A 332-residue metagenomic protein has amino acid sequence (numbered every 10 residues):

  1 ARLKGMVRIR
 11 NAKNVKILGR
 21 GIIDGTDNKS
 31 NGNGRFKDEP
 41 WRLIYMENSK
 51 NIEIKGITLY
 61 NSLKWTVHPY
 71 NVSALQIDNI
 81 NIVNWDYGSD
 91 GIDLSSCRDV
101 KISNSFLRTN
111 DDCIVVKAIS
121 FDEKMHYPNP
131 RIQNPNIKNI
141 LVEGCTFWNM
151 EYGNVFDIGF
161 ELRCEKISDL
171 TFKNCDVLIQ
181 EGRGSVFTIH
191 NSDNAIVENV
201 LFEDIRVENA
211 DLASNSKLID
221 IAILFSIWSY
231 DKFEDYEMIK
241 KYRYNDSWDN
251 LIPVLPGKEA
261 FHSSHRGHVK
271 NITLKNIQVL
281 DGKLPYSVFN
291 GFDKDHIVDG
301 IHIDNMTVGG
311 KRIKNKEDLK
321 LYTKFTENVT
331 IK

Functional and structural regions predicted by a protein language model:
A1-K332: Extracellular/periplasmic carbohydrate-active domains that bind, remodel, or depolymerize complex polysaccharides
